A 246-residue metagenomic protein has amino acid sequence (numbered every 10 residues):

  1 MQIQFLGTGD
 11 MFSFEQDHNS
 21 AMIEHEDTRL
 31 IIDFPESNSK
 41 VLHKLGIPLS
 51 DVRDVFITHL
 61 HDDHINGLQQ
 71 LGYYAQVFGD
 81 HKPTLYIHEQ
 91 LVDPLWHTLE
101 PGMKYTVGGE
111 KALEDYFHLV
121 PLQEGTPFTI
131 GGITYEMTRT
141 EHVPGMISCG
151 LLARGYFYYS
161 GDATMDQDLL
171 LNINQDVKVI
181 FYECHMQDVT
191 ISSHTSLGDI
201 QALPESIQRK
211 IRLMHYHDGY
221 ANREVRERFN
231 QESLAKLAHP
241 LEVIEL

Functional and structural regions predicted by a protein language model:
M1-I47, L119-D168, V243-L246: Core dinuclear metal-dependent hydrolase active-site scaffold
Q2, T84, Y116-H118, T134 (+2 more regions): Conserved beta-strand segments of alpha/beta enzyme cores
T28, D80-P83, I207-I211: A short helix->loop->beta-strand "cap" motif at the edges of active sites that frequently abuts
I31-P35, R53-D63, H88, R139 (+4 more regions): Active-site neighborhood of phospho(di)ester-bond hydrolases with catalytic His/Asp-centered motifs
S37-I87, V177-V179: Active-site metal-binding motif and surrounding structural segment of the metallo-beta-lactamase
I47-S50, D115, G131-I133, Q175 (+1 more regions): Structured loop/turn residues at beta-strand edges in well-structured enzyme cores
F78-H118: Acidic/polar short surface loop at catalytic or gating sites that assists cofactor/ion binding and chemistry
M165-L246: Cap/insert and terminal regions of metallo-dependent hydrolase folds
